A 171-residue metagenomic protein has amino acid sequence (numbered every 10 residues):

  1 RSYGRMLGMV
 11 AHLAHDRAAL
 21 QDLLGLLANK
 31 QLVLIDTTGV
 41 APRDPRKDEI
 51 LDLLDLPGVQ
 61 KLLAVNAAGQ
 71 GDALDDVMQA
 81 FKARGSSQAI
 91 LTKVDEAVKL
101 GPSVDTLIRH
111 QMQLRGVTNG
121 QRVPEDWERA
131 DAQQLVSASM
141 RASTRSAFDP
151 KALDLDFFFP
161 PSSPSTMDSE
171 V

Functional and structural regions predicted by a protein language model:
R1: Phosphate-binding active sites in nucleotide-utilizing proteins
G4-E49, D55: Switch II (G3) loop of P-loop NTPases
L20, I50-L51, M78, S103-V104: Generic hydrophobic/aromatic pocket-lining and core-packing "Φ" positions
V33-T37, K82, S86, L135-T144: A polyampholytic, Gly/Pro-enriched intrinsically disordered region
V40-D44, P57-L74, A97: Conserved Switch II/interswitch segment of TRAFAC-class P-loop GTPases
G58-V65, K82-P124: Conserved beta-strand/loop subsegment of P-loop NTPase cores
L107-V171: NTP-binding/hydrolysis catalytic cores, primarily Walker-type P-loop NTPases
